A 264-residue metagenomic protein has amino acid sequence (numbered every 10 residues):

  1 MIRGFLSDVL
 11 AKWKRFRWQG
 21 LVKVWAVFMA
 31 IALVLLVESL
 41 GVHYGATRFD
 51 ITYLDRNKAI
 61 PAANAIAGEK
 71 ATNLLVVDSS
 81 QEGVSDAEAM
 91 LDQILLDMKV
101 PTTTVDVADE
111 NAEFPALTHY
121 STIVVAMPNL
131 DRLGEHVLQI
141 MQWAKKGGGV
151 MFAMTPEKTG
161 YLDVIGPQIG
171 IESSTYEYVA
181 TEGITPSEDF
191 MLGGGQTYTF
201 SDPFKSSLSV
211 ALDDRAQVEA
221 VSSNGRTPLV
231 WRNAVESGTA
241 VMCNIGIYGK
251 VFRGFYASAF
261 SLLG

Functional and structural regions predicted by a protein language model:
G4-A71, G225-L229, N233-G264: Extracellular ligand-binding/catalytic regions of CAZymes and related secreted enzymes and adhesion modules
I66-K70, P115-Y120, A144-K145, V210-D214 (+1 more regions): Flexible, charged surface loops at secondary-structure boundaries
G68-V84: Short hydrophobic beta-strand segments
L75-V76, F152, M242: Structural beta-sheet core signal
E82-L162: Helical hinge/lid and interdomain linker segments adjacent to catalytic or ligand-binding clefts that mediate domain
D86-L95, P115-L117, Y176, P186-L192 (+3 more regions): Extracytoplasmic low-complexity repetitive segments enriched in small/polar residues
T102-T104, V218, A240-M242: Conserved beta-strand scaffold positions in the cores of enzyme catalytic domains, especially in NTP/NDP-utilizing
L130-S207, A211-A216, V221-S223: A glycine-rich, often tryptophan-bearing local segment used as a flexible ligand/cofactor-contacting loop or short
